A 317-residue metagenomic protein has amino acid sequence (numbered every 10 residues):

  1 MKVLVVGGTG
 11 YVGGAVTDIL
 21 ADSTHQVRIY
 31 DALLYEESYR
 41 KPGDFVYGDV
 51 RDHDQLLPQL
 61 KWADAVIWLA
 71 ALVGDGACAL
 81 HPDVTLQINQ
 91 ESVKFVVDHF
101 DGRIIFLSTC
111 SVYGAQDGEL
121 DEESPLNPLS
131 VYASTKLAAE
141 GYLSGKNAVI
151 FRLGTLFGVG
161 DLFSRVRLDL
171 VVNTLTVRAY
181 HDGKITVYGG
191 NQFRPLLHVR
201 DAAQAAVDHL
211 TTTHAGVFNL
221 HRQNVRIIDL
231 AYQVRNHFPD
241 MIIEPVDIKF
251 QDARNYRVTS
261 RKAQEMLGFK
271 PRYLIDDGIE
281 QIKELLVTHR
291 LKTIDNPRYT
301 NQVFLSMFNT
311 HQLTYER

Functional and structural regions predicted by a protein language model:
V3-D22: N-terminal Rossmann NAD(P)H-binding glycine-rich loop of SDR-like oxidoreductase domains
P42-D52: Rossmann-fold cofactor-recognition segment
V50-I88: NAD(P)H-binding glycine-rich loop region in Rossmannoid oxidoreductase-like domains and their noncatalytic homologs
R51, L80, V84-F95, L126 (+2 more regions): Glycine-rich NAD(P)-binding loop of the Rossmann-fold in SDR/ketoreductase-type enzymes
C78, G154-S164, V171-L197, N219: A conserved pocket-lining segment of Rossmann-fold NAD(P)-dependent short-chain dehydrogenase/reductase
K94-V131, V149: Conserved Rossmann-fold NAD(P)-dependent oxidoreductase catalytic core, especially the SDR/UDP-sugar
S108-T109, E140-D161: Conserved beta-loop-beta element that borders a ligand/cofactor-binding pocket
D182, V187-R317: C-terminal substrate-binding subdomain of Rossmann-fold SDR/epimerase-dehydratase oxidoreductases
